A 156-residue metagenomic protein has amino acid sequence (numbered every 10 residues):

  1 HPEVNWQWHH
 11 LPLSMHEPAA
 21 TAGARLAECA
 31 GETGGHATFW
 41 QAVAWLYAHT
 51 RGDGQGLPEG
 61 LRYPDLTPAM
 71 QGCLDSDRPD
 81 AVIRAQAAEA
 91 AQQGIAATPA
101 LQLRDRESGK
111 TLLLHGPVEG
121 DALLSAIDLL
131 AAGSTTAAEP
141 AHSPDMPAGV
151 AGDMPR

Functional and structural regions predicted by a protein language model:
H1-P64, A96, D128, G133 (+3 more regions): Structural alpha/beta surface segment adjacent to cysteine/selenocysteine redox centers across thiol/disulfide enzymes
E59-R156: C-terminal cap of thioredoxin/glutaredoxin-like
